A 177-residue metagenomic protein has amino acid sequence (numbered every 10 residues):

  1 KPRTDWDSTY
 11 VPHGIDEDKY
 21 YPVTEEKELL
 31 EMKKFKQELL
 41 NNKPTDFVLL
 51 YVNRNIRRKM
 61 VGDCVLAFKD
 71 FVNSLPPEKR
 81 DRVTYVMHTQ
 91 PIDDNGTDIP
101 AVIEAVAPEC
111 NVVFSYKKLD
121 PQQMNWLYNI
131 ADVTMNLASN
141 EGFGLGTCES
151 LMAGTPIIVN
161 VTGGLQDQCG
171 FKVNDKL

Functional and structural regions predicted by a protein language model:
G14: Carbohydrate-associated surface elements
K27-F35, E109-A131, G163: Conserved active-site histidine-acidic residue motif and adjacent donor-binding/catalytic loop of glycosyltransferases
N41-K59, V65-F68, V86: Conserved donor-binding/catalytic core segment of Leloir-type glycosyltransferases
M87-P91, G96-Q122: Nucleotide-activated donor-binding/catalytic signature segment of Leloir-type glycosyltransferases, i.e., the conserved
S139: Aromatic "clamp/platform" in nucleotide-sugar-dependent glycosyltransferases that forms part of the donor/acceptor
G144-T147, L165: Short glycine/serine-rich donor-binding loops of glycosyltransferases
P156-V159, G170, K176-L177: Short hydrophobic beta-strand element within catalytic cores of glycosyltransferases and related nucleotide-activated
